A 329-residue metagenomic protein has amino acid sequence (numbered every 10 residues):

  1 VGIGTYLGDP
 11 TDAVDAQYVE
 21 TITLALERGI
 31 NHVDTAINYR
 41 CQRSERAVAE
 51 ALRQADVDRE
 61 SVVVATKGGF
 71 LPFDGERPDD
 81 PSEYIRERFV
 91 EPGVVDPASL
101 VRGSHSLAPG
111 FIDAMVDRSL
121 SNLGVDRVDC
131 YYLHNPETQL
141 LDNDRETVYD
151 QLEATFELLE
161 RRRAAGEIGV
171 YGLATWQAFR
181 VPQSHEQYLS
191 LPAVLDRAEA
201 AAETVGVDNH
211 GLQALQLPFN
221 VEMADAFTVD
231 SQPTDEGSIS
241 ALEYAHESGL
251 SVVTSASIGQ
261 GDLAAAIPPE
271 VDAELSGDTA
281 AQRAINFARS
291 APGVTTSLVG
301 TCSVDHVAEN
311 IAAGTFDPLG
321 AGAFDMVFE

Functional and structural regions predicted by a protein language model:
V1-R88, P92-V94, D126, E160-A164 (+2 more regions): N-terminal binding-site loop/beta-alpha segment at the start of enzyme catalytic domains that lines or forms
G4-Q17, P97-D113, L141-V148, E270-S276: Active-site mouth loops of central-metabolism enzymes
A16-Q17, I22-L24, N38-C41, P136-E329: Beta/alpha (TIM)-barrel catalytic core signal, keyed to glycine-rich beta->alpha loops juxtaposed to Asp/Glu that bind
R46, E50, D117, E157 (+1 more regions): Active-site phosphate/pyrophosphate- and oxyanion-stabilizing loops and adjacent acidic/basic residues in soluble
D58-V62, D126-C130, V170, H210-G211: Short acidic capping loops at alpha-helix termini that bridge into adjacent secondary structure
D79-R118, N122: Conserved phosphate-binding/catalytic loop of the ribokinase/pfkB sugar-kinase fold
F111-Y131, E203-V207: CE4/NodB-like, metal-dependent polysaccharide N-deacetylase domain that modifies extracellular/periplasmic N-acetylated
